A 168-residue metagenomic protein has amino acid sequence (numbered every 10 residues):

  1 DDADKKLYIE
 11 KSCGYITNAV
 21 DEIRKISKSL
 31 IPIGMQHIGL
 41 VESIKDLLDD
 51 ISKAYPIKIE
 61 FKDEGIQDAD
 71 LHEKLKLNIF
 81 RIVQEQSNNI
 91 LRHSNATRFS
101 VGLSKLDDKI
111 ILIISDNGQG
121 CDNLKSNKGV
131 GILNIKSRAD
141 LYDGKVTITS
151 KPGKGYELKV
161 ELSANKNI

Functional and structural regions predicted by a protein language model:
D1-I168: Coiled-coil dimerization/phosphotransfer module
